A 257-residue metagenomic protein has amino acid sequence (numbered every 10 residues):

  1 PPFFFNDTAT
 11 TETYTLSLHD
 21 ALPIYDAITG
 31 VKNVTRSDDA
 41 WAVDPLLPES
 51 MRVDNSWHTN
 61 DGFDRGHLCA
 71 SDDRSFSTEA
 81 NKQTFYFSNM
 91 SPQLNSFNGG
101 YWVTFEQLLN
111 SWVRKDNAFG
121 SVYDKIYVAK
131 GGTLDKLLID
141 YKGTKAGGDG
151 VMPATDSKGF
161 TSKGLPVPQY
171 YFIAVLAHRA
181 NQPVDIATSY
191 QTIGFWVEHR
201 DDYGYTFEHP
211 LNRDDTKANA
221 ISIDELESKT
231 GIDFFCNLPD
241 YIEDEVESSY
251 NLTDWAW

Functional and structural regions predicted by a protein language model:
P1-T8: Right-handed beta-helix
T8, D26, D39-W41, P153: Residue-level detector of intrinsically disordered, flexible termini and proteolytic processing junctions
A9-L22: Short, small-residue-biased leader/transition segments that mark boundaries at the very start of proteins
A21-Y25, V31-D39: Active-site acidic/histidine clusters and adjacent loop/turn architecture that either coordinate catalytic ions
G30-R36, G204-H209: A short, polar/proline- and glycine-enriched secondary-structure boundary/capping micro-motif
V34-R52: Active-site-proximal segment of RNA-dependent polymerases
E49-W257: Domain-level detector of nuclease and nuclease-like folds in predominantly extracellular/periplasmic contexts
